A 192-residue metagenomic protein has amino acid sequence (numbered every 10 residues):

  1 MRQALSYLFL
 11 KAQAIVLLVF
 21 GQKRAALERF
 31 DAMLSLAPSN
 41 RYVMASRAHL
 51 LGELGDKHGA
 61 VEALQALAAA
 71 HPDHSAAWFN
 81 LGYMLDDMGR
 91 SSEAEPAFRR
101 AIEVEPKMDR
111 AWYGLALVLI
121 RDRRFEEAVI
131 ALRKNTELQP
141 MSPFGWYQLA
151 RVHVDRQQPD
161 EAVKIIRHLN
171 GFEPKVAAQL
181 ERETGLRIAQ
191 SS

Functional and structural regions predicted by a protein language model:
R2, L36, A70-H71, V104 (+2 more regions): Structural marker of alpha-solenoid helical repeat scaffolds
R2-A4, D155-S192: Terminal, low-structured helical/coil segments at or just beyond the last alpha-helical repeat
L5-E53: Alpha-helical segment of the N-proximal tetratricopeptide repeat
Y7, R41-Y42, S75-A76, D109-R110 (+2 more regions): Helix-start (N-cap) detector for alpha-helical repeat units in TPR-like alpha-solenoids, especially tetratricopeptide
V19-R29, E53-A66, D87-R100, D122-K134 (+2 more regions): Structural signature of tandem alpha-helical TPR/SEL1-like repeats, specifically the intra-repeat loop/turn
L64-R121: A generic tandem-repeat structural signature
